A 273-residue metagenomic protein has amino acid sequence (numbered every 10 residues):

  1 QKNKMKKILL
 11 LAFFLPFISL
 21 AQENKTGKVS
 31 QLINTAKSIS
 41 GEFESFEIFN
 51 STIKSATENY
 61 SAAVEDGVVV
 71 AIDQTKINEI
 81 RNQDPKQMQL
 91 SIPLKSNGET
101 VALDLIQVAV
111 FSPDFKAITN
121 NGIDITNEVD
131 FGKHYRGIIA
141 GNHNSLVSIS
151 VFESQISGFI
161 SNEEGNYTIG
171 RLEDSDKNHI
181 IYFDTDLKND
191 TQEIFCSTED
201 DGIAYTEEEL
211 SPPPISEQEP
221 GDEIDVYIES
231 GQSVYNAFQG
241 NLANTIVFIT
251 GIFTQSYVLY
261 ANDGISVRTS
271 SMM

Functional and structural regions predicted by a protein language model:
Q1-K28: Bacterial Sec-dependent N-terminal signal peptides
Q1-M5, I149, G202, Q255: Disordered, low-complexity tails and leader-like regions
L15, D84, I92, S211-P213: Intrinsic-disorder/low-complexity coil detector
Q22-D174: N-terminal prosegments of processed precursors
N24-S30, A36-S55, S175-M273: Fold-level signature of zinc-dependent metallopeptidase catalytic domains
